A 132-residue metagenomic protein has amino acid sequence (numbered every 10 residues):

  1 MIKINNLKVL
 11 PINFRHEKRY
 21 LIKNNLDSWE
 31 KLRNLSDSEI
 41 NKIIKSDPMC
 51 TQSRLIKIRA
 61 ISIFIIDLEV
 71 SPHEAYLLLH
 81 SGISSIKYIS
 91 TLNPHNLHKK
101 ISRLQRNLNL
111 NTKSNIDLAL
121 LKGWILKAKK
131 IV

Functional and structural regions predicted by a protein language model:
M1-V132: C-terminal extensions
